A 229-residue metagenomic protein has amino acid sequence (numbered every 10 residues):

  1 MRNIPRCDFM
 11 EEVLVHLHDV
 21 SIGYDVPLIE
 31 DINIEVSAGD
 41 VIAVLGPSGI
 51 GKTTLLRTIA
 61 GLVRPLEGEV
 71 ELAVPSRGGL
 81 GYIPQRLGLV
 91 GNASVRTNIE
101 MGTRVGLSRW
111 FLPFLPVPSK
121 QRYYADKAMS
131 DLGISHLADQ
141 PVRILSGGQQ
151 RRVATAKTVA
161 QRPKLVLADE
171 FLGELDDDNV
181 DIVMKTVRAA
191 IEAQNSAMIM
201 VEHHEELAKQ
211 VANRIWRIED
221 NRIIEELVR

Functional and structural regions predicted by a protein language model:
L45-P47: The feature captures the beta-strand-to-loop junction immediately N-terminal to the Walker
A60: Helix-to-loop junction immediately C-terminal to a conserved catalytic motif
L112-L137: Conserved ABC ATPase "signature" region
P141-L145, Q149: Conserved ABC ATPase signature
T155: Hydrophobic anchor residue at the start of the ABC signature
V166-D169: Catalytic Walker B motif of ABC-type/P-loop ATPase nucleotide-binding domains
E202-H203: H-loop/switch region of ABC-family ATPase nucleotide-binding domains
